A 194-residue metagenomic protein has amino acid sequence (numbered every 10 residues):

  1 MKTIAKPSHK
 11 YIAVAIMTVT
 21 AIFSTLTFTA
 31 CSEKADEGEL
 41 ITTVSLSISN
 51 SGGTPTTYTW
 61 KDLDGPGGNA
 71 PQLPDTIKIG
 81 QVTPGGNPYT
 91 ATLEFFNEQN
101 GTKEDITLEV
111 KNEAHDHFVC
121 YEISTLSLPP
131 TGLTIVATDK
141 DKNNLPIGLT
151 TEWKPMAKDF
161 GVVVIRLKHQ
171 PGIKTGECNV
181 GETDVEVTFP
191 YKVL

Functional and structural regions predicted by a protein language model:
M1-P7, A21-S47: Bacterial Sec-dependent N-terminal signal peptides
H9-T20: Sec-dependent N-terminal signal peptides
A35-G38, G101-K111, I173-D184: Beta-sandwich strand segments
I41, G86-T90, K158-V162: Extracellular Ig-like/FN3 beta-sandwich strand-entry sites
G53-T83: N-terminal edge beta-strand
Q72-P84, E104-D105, I147-K154: Signal that preferentially marks extracellular ectodomain short beta-strand elements of beta-sandwich modules
T90-T125: Surface-exposed interaction patch
S124-G181, V185-L194: Helix-rich interaction surfaces within compact, conserved domain-sized segments that mediate assembly or partner
